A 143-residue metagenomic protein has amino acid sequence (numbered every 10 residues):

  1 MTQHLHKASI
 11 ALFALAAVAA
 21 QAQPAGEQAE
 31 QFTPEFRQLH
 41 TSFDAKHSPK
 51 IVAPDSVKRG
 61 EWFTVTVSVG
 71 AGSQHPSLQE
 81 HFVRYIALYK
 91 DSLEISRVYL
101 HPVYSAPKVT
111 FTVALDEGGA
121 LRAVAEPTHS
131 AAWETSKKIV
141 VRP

Functional and structural regions predicted by a protein language model:
P24-V57: Short, compositionally biased P/S/T/A/G/V-rich stretches that sit at domain boundaries
V57-G70: Contiguous beta-strand segments within globular domains
W62, D116-A120: Extracellular Ig-like/FN3 beta-sandwich strand-entry sites
S68-L78: Short amphipathic, basic-aromatic surface patches that mediate peripheral association with negatively charged
L78-R84: Short coil-to-beta strand junction motifs in C2/discoidin
P107-A114: Exposed aromatic-hydrophobic patches
P127-S136: Short acidic/polar inter-strand loop motif in beta-rich domains
K138-P143: Short beta-strand edge segments in extracellular beta-sheet folds
